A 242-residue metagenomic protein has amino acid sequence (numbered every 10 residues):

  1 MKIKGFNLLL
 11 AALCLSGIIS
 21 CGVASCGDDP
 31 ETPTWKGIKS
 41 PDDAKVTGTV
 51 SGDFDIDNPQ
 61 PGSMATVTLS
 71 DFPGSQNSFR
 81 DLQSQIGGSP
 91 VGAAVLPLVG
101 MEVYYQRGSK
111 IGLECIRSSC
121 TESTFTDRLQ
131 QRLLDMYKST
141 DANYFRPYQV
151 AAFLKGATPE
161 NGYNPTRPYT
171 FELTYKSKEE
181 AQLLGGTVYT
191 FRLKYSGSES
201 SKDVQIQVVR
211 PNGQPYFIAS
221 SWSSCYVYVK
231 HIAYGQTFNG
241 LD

Functional and structural regions predicted by a protein language model:
M1-A12: Bacterial N-terminal signal peptides that target proteins for export
S20-S25: C-terminal motif of bacterial Sec signal peptides marking the signal peptidase cleavage site
D29-V46: Short, low-complexity, disordered segments immediately C-terminal to signal peptides in bacterial exported proteins
T32, T126-G197: Surface-exposed, charged secondary-structure patches
G48-K155: Core segments of small alpha/beta cavity-forming domains
T190-R192, E199-D242: Short beta-strand edge/turn micro-motifs at domain boundaries
